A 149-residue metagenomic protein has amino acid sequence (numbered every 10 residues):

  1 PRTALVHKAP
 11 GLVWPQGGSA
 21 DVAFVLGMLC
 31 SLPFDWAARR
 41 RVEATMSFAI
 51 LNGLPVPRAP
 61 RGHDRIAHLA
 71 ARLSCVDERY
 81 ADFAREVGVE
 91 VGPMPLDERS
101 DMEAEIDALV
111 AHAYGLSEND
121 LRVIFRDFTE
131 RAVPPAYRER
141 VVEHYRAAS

Functional and structural regions predicted by a protein language model:
P1-S149: S-adenosyl-L-methionine
